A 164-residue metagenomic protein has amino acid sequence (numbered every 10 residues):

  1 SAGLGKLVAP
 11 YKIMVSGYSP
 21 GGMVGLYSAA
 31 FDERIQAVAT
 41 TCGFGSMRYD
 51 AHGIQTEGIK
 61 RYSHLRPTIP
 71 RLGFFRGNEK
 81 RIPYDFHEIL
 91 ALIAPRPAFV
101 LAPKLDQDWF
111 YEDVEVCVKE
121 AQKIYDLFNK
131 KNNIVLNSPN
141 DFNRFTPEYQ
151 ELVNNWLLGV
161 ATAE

Functional and structural regions predicted by a protein language model:
S1-S19, I35: Gly/Ser-rich "nucleophile elbow"/oxyanion-hole loop immediately N-terminal to the catalytic nucleophile in hydrolases
I13, A98, N133-I134: Short, conserved active-site loop motifs that form the nucleotide-linked donor/cofactor pocket
S16, T41-C42, L101, P139: Alpha/beta-hydrolase-fold catalytic nucleophile elbow
G17-Y27: Glycine-rich nucleophile elbow surrounding the catalytic serine of serine-hydrolase chemistry
A30-Q36: Conserved hydrolase catalytic core segment
T40-I89, F110, V114-V118, D126-K131: Mobile cap/lid helix-loop segments that gate and shape the active-site cleft of serine hydrolases
A94-E112: Conserved strand-to-loop "acid loop" that flanks and positions the catalytic carboxylate
V118-E164: C-terminal catalytic histidine-bearing segment of alpha/beta-hydrolase fold enzymes
